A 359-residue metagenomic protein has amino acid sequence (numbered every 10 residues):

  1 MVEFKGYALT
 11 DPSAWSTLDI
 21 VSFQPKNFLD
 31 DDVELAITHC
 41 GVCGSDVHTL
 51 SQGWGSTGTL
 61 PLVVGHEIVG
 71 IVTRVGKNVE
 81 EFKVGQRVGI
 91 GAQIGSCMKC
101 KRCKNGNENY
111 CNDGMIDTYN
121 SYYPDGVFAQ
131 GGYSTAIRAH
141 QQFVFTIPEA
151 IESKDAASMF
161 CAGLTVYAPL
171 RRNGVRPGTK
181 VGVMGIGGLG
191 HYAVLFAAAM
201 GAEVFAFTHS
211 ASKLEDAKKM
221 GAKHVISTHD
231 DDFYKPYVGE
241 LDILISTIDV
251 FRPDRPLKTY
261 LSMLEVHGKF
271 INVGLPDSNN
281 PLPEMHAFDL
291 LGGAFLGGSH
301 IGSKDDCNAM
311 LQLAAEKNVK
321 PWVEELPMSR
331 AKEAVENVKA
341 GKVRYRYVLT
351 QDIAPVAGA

Functional and structural regions predicted by a protein language model:
V2-F4, E215, V238, I271 (+3 more regions): C-terminal capping/lid region of NAD(P)-dependent oxidoreductase domains
Q24-C40, G53-K104, T146-A150: Glycine-rich beta-strand-centered segment in the early N-terminal region that forms part of a ligand/cofactor-binding
G41, G76, Q93, D230 (+2 more regions): Short glycine-/small-residue-rich Rossmann-like dinucleotide-binding loops
C97-M184: NAD(P)H dinucleotide-binding glycine-rich loop of Rossmann-like/cofactor-binding domains, especially the beta1-alpha1
P177-I186, A198-T259: Adenosine-nucleotide cofactor-binding segment
G190-H191: N-terminal Rossmann-fold NAD(P) dinucleotide-binding loop
I248-E325, Q351-A359: Glycine-rich phosphate-binding loop and adjacent beta-alpha segment of Rossmann(oid) nucleotide-cofactor-binding
